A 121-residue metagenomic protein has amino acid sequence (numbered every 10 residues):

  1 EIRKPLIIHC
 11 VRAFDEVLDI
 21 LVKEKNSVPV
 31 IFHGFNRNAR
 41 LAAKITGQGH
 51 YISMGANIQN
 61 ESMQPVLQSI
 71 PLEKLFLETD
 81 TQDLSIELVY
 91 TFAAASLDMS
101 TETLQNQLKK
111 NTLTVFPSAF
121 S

Functional and structural regions predicted by a protein language model:
E1-Q48, Q59, D98-M99: Divalent metal-binding pocket/active-site signature
I7, I31, S53, F76-E78: Structural detector of well-ordered beta-strand residues that form the stable sheet scaffold of enzyme domains
V11, Y51, Q82: Catalytic metal-binding/acid-base residues of hydrolase active sites
L18-V22, A42, Q64-L67, S85-T91: Histidine/acidic-residue-rich catalytic or RNA/ligand-binding cores of hydrolases and nuclease-related proteins
N36, A56-N60, D80-D83: Short, acidic/turn-prone active-site loops that include or flank metal/cofactor- and phosphate-binding residues
M54-S69: Short, motif-level signal for alpha-helix interfacial/capping segments enriched in acidic residues and aromatics/proline
E73-S85: Short acidic/histidine-rich active-site segments
Y90-S121: Mid-to-C-terminal alpha-helical segments outside catalytic/metal-binding sites
